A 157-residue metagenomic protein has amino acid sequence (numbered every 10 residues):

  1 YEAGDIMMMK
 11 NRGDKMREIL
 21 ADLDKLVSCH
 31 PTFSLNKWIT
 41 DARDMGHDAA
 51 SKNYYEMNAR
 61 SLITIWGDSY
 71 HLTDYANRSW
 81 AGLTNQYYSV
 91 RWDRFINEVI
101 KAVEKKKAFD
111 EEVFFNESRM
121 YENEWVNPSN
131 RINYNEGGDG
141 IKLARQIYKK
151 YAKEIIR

Functional and structural regions predicted by a protein language model:
Y1-R157: Catalytic domains of carbohydrate-active enzymes that cleave complex glycans
